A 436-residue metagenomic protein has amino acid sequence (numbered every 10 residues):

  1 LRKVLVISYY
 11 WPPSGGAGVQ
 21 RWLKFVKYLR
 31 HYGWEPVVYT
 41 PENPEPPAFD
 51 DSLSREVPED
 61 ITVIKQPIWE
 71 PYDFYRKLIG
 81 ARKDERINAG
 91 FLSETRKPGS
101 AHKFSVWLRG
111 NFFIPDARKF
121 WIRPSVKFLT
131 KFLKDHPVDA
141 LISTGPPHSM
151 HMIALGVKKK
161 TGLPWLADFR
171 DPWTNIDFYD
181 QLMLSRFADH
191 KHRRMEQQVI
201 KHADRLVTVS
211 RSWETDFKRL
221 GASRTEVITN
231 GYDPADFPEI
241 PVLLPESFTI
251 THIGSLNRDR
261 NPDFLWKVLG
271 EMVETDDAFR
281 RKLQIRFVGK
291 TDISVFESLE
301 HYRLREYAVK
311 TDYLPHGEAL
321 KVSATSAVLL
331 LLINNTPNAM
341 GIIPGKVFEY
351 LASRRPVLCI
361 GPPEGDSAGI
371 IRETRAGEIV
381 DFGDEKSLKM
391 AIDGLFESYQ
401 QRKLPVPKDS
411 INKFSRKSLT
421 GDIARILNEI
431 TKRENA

Functional and structural regions predicted by a protein language model:
L1-Y72, R205, T225, M272 (+1 more regions): N-terminal subdomain of nucleotide-sugar transferases
T40-R123: A conserved catalytic-core segment of Leloir-type glycosyltransferases
K127, S149-M152, G156-K160, W173-T174 (+1 more regions): Membrane-proximal helix-turn-helix segments that form the acceptor-binding/catalytic region of lipid-linked
D204, Y307-V309, S323-M340: Acidic donor-binding loop of glycosyltransferase active sites
S212, G231: Carbohydrate-associated surface elements
L243-R260, W266-G270, L419: Conserved donor-binding/catalytic core segment of Leloir-type glycosyltransferases
D276, R280-L283, F287-G289, S294-L320: Nucleotide-activated donor-binding/catalytic signature segment of Leloir-type glycosyltransferases, i.e., the conserved
G383-S387, Q400-E429: A charged, aromatic-enriched C-terminal amphipathic alpha-helix characteristic of glycosyltransferases across folds
